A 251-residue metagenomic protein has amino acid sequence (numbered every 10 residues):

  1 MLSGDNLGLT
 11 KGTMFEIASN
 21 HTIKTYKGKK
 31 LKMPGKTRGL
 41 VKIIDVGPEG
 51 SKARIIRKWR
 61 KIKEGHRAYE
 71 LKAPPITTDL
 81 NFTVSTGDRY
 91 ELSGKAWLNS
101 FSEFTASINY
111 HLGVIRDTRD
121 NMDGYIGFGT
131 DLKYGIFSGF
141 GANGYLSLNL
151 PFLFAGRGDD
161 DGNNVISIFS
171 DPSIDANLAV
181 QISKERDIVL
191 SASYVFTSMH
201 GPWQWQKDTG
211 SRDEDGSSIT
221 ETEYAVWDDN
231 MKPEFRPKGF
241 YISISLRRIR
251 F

Functional and structural regions predicted by a protein language model:
L9, T13-T78: Beta-strand/loop-dominated core regions that host nucleotide or nucleotide-derived cofactor-binding catalytic loops
K32-M33, T118-G127, D160-S170, M231-K238: Replace "Gram-negative outer membrane beta-barrel proteins" with "bacterial and organellar outer membrane beta-barrel
T78-F82, F104-Y110, G144-L150, A176 (+2 more regions): Membrane-embedded beta-strand positions of outer-membrane beta-barrel proteins
L80-S93, R116-G124, S138-F140, R236-P237: Solvent-exposed loop/turn segments connecting transmembrane beta-strands in outer-membrane beta-barrel proteins
F82-D88, I108-T118, I136, L150-G158 (+3 more regions): Transmembrane beta-strands of outer-membrane beta-barrel pores
G87, W97-E103, G135-G141, Q181-E185 (+1 more regions): Outer-membrane beta-barrel channels and translocator barrels
S93-W97, G129-G135, S173-Q181, S243-S245: Outer-membrane beta-barrel architecture
E234-F251: Outer-membrane beta-barrel "beta-signal"
